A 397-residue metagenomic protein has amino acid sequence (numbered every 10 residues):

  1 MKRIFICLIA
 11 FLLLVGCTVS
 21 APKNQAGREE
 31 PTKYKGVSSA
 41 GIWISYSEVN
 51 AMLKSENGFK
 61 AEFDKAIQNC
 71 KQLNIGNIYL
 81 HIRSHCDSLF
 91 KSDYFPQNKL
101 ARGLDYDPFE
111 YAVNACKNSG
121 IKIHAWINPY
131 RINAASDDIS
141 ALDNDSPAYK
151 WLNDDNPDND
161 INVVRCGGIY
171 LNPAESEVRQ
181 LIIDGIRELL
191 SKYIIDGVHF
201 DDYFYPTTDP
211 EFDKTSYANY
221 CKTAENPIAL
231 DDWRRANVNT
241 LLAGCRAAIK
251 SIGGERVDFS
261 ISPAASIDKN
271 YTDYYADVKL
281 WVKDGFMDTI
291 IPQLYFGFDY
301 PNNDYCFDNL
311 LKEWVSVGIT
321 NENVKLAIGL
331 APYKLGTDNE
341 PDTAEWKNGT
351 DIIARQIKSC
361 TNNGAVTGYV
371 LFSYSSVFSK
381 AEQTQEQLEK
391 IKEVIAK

Functional and structural regions predicted by a protein language model:
V15-G16: C-terminal motif of bacterial Sec signal peptides marking the signal peptidase cleavage site
K33-K60, V113, H124-A125, Y130-K192: Active-site-adjacent "subsite" loops/lids of carbohydrate-active enzymes
S47-N57, S92-Y106, R165-Q180, N226-N237 (+2 more regions): The substrate-binding groove and active-site-proximal loops of carbohydrate-active enzymes, especially glycoside
M52-K71, V178-L189, K269-D284, F307 (+1 more regions): Short, acidic/polar
A61-S88, K192-G197, F286-I290, C360-G368: Catalytic domains of carbohydrate-active enzymes, especially glycoside hydrolases
A66-I67, S84-N128, E225-I252, Y305-D308: Aromatic-lined substrate-binding rim segments of carbohydrate-active enzymes
N69, A148-D284, Y295-F296: Polysaccharide-binding and catalytic clefts of secreted carbohydrate-active enzymes
K283-Y305, E313-K397: Substrate-binding cleft of secreted/luminal carbohydrate-active enzymes
